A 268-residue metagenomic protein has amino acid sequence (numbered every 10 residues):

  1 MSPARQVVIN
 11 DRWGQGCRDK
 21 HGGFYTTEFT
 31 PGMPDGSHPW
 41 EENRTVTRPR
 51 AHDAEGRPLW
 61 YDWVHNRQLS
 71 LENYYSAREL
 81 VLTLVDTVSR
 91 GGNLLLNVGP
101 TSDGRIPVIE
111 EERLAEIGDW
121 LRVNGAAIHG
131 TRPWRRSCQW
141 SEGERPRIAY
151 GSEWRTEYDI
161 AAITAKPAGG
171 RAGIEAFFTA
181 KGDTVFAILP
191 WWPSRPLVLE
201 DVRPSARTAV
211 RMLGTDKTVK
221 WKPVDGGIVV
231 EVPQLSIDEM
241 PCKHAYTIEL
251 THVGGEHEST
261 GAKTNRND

Functional and structural regions predicted by a protein language model:
M1-D268: Mature catalytic domains of secreted/periplasmic carbohydrate-active enzymes
